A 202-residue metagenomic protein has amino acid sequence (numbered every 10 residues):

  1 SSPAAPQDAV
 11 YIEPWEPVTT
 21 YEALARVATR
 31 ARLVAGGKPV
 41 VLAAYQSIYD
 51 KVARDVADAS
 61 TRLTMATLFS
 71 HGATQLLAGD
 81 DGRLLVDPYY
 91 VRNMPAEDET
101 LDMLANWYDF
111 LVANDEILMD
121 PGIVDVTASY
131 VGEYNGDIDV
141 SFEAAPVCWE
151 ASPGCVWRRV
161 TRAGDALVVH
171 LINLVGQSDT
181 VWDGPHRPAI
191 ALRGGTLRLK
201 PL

Functional and structural regions predicted by a protein language model:
S1-A151, T161: Glycan-processing catalytic domains of CAZymes
I138-L202: Carbohydrate-binding surface patches
